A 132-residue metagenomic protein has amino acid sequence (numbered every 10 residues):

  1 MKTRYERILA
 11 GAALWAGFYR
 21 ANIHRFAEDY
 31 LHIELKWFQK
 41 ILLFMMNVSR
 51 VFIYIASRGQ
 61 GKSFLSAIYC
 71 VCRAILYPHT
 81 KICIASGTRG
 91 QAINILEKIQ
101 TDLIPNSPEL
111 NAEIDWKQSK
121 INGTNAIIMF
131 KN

Functional and structural regions predicted by a protein language model:
M1-N132: Phosphate/NTP-binding elements of NTP-utilizing enzymes
